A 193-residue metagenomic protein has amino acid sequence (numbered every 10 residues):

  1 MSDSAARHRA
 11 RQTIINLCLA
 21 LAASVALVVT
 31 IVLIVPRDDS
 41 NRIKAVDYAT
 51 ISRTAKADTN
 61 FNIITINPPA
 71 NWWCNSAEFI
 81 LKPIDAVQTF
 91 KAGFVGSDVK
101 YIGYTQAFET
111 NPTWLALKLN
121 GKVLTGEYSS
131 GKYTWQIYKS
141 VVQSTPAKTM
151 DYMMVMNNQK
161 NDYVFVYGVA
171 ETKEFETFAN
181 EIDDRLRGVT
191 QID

Functional and structural regions predicted by a protein language model:
M1-C74: Charge-rich, low-complexity N-terminal segments
T13, S140-V142, M150, N161 (+1 more regions): Long, hydrophobic N-terminal alpha-helical segment
L33, T54-A55, K118, E181 (+1 more regions): Residues that form generic nucleotide/phosphate-binding pockets
T50-S144: Short, solvent-exposed recognition patches
A92-G93, T149-N158: Short, surface-exposed beta-strand/loop micro-motifs that present aromatic residues
V99, Q159-K160: Short strand-connecting beta-turns/loops that link adjacent beta-strands
T113-K118, A147-M150, E174-F178: A short, polar/proline- and glycine-enriched secondary-structure boundary/capping micro-motif
K160-D193: Surface-exposed amphipathic alpha-helical segments
